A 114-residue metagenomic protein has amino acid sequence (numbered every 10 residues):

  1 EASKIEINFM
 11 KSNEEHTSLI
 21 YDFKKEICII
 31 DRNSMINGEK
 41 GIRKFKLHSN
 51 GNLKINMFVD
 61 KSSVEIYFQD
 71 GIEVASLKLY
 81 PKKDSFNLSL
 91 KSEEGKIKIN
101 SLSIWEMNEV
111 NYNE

Functional and structural regions predicted by a protein language model:
E1-E114: Beta-rich accessory regions
